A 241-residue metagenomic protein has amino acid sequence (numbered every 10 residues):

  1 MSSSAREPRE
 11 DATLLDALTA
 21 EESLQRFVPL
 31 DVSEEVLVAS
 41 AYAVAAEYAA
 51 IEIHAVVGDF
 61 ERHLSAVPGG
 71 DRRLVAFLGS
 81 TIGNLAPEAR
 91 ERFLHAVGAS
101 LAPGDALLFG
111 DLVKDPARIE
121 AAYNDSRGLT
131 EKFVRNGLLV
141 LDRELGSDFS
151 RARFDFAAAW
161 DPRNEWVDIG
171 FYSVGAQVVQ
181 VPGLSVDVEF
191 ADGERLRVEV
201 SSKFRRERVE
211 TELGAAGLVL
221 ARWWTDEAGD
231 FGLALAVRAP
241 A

Functional and structural regions predicted by a protein language model:
S2, E7-E10, L15-H63: Class I SAM-dependent methyltransferase SAM/SAH-binding core
V57, G79-S80, A89, D111-V113: Short, structured patches in soluble enzyme cores that scaffold and shape functional sites
H63-G70: Short amphipathic alpha-helix with an adjacent loop that forms part of the alpha/beta core around
D71-S80: Short SAM/SAH-binding signature in class I
G83-A96: A short, conserved alpha-helix within the catalytic core of class I
A99-P116: Conserved beta-strand signature within the Rossmann-like core of class I S-adenosyl-L-methionine
V113, I119-V219: Substrate-binding/catalytic lobe of Class I Rossmann-like enzymes that use SAM or dcSAM, i.e., the mid-to-C-terminal
F171-G175, T225-A241: Core SAM-dependent methyltransferase catalytic element
